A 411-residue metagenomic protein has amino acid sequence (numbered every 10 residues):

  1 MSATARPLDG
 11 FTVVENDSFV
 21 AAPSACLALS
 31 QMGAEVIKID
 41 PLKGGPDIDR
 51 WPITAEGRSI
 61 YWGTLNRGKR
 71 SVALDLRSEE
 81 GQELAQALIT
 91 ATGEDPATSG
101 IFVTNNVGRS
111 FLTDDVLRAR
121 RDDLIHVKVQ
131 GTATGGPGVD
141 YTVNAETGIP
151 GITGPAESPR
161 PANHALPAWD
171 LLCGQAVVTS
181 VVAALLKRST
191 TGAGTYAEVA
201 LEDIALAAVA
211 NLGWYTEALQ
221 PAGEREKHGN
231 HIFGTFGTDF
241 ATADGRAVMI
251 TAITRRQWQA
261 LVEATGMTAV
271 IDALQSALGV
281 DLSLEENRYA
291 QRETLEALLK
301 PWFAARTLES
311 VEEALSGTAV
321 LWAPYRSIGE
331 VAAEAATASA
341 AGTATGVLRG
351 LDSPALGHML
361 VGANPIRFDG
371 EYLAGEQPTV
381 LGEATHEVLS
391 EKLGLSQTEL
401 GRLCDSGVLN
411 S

Functional and structural regions predicted by a protein language model:
M1-A193, H386-S411: N-terminal helix-loop segment corresponding to the beta1-alpha1 unit of nucleotide/adenylate-binding folds
S2, A355-R402: Flexible, small-/acidic-enriched active-site or ligand-binding loops
W62, E224-I232, T238-D239, L356-M359 (+1 more regions): Short Gly/Pro-enriched turn/cap motifs at secondary-structure boundaries
S158-P167, S189-A205, R225-N230, A277-D281: Conserved Rossmann-fold dehydrogenase catalytic segment
A162-L172, Y196, K227-H228, T235-G237 (+3 more regions): A short glycine-threonine-serine/GTX helix/turn-capping micro-motif
G174-G194, N211-Q220, V262-Q275: Oxidoreductase and adenylate-handling cofactor-binding alpha/beta cores
F236-T318, W322: Aromatic-enriched alpha-helical interface/lid elements that frame and gate functional surfaces
S316-G375: A glycine-rich dinucleotide-binding beta-alpha-beta segment and adjacent secondary-structure elements that constitute
